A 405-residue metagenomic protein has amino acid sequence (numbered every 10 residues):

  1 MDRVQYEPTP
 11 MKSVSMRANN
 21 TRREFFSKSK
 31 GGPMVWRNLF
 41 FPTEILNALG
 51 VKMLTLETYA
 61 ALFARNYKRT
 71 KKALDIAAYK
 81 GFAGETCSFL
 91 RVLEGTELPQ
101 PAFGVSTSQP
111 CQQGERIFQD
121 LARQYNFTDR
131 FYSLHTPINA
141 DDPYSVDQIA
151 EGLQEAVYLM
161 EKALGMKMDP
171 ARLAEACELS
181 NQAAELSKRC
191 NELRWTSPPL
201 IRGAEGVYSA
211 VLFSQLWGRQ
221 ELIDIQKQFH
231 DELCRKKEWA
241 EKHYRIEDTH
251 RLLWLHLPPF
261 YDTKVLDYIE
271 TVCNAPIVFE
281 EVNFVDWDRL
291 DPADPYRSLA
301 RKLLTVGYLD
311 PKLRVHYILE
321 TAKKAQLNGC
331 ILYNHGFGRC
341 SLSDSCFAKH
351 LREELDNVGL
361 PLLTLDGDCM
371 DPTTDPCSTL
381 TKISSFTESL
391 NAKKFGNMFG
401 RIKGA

Functional and structural regions predicted by a protein language model:
M1-P33, A150, Q154, Y158-R289 (+1 more regions): A charged, amphipathic alpha-helical module
D2, S15-S27, V35-R37, T43-E44 (+3 more regions): Metallocofactor- and cofactor-centric catalytic cores in central/energy metabolism, strongly enriched
F40, I45-T70, L253-L319, K323: Redox- and metal-dependent alpha/beta enzyme cores, enriched for Fe-S-associated oxidoreductases and cofactor-handling
I76-G95, V306-E320: Glycine-rich, highly charged phosphate/nucleotide-binding loops
S88-L159: Acidic/His-rich segments in extracytoplasmic proteins that coordinate ligands and/or metal ions
V315-G359, L363: C-terminal hydrophobic structural anchor segments that stabilize assembly/packing rather than catalytic chemistry
F347-A405: Peripheral docking tails and interdomain loops at the edges of cofactor- or intermediate-handling domains
